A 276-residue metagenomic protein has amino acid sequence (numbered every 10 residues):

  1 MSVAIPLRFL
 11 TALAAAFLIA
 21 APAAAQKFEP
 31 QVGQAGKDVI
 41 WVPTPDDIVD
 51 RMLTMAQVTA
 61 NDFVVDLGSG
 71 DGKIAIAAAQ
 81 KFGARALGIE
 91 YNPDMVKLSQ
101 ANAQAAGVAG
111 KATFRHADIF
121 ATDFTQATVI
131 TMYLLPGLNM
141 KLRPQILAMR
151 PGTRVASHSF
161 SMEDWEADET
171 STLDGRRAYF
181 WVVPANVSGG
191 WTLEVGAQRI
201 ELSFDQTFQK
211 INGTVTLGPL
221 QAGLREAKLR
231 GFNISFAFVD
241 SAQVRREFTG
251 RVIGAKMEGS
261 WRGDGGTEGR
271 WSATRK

Functional and structural regions predicted by a protein language model:
L10-A20: Bacterial N-terminal signal peptides
A25-D62: S-adenosyl-L-methionine
A60-G70: Conserved class I S-adenosyl-L-methionine
G72-I76: Glycine-rich SAM-binding Motif I of class I
R85-E90: Conserved SAM-binding motif I beta-strand of class I
P93-Q126: S-adenosyl-L-methionine
N139-S188: C-terminal substrate-binding/active-site "lid" region of AdoMet-derived donor-dependent transferases
V187-K276: Central antiparallel beta-sheet cores of small beta-barrel/beta-sandwich binding domains
